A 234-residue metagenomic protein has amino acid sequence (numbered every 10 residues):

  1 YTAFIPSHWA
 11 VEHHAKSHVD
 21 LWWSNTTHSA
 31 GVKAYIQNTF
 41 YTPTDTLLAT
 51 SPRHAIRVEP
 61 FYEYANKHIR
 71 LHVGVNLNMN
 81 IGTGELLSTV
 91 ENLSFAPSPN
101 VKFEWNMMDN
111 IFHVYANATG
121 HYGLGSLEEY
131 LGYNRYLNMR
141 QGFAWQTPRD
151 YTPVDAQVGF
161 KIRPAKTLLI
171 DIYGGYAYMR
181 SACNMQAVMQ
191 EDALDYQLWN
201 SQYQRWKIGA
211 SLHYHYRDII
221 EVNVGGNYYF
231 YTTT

Functional and structural regions predicted by a protein language model:
Y1, K33-A34, Y115-A118: Extended hydrophobic secondary-structure segments that form protein cores and membrane-embedded regions
Y1-T2, V101: Generic structural signal marking isolated hydrophobic packing positions within regular secondary structure
A3-K67: Outer-membrane beta-barrel transmembrane domain signature of Gram-negative proteins, especially the mid-to-C-terminal
S51, H68-N78, G82-T234: Exposed, low-structure sequence patches enriched in small/polar residues
